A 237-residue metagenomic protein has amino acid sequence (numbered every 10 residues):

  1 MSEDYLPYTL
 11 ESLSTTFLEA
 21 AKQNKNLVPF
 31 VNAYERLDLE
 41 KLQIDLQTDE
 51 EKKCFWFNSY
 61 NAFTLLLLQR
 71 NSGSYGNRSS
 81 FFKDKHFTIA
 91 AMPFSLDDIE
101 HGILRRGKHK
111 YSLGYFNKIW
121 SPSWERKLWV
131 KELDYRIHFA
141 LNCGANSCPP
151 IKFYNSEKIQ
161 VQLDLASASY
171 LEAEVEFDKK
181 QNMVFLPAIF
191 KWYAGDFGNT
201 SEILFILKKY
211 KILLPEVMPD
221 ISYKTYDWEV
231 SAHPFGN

Functional and structural regions predicted by a protein language model:
M1-N237: Interaction/scaffold regions that mediate signaling and macromolecular assembly across diverse proteins
